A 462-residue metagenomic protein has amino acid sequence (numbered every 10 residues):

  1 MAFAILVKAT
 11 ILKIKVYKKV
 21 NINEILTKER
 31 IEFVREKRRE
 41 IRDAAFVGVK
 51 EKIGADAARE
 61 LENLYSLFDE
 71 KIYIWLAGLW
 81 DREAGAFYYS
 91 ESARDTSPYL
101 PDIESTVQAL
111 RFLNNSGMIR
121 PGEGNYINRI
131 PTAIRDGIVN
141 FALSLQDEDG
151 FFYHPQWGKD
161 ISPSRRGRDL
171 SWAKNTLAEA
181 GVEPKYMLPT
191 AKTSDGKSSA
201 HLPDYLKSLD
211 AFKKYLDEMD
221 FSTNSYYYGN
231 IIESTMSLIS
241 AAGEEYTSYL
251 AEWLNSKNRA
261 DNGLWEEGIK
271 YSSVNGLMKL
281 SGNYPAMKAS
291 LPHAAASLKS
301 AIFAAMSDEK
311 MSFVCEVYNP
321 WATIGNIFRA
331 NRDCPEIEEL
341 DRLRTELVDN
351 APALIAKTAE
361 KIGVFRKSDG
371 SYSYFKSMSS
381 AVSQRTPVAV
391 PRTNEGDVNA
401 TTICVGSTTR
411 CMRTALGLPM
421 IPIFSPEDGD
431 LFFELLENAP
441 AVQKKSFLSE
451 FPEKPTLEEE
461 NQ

Functional and structural regions predicted by a protein language model:
M1-F3, K8-A9: Intrinsically disordered, low-complexity segments enriched in serine/proline and basic residues
V7, I14-L143, S162-R165, W172-E218 (+2 more regions): Terminal, non-catalytic domain-edge segments
L143, D147, N255, R259 (+2 more regions): HEAT/HEAT-like alpha-solenoid repeats
L143-W157, P163: Cofactor- and metal-binding active-site motifs of prokaryotic enzymes that mediate redox/radical or nucleophilic
F221-K279: Loop-centered beta-sheet repeat module
I269-K270, F303-M311: Solenoid-like repeat scaffolds
G282-N283: Non-catalytic terminal/accessory regions
